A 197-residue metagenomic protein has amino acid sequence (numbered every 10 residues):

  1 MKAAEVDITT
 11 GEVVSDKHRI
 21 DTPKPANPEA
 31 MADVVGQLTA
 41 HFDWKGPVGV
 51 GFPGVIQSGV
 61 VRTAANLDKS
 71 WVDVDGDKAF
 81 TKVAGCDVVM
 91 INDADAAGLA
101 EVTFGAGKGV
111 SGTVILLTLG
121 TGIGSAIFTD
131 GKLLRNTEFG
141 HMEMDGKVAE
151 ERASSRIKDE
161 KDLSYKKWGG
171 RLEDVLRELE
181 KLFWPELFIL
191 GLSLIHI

Functional and structural regions predicted by a protein language model:
M1-A30, V61-T63, K132-D159: Short glycine-rich, Thr/Ser-proximal phosphate-binding strand/loop in the N-terminal lobe of ATP-dependent enzymes
K2-V6, G54, I123-F128: Short beta-strand scaffold segments in enzyme catalytic cores
D16-H18, P23-A40, W44-V48, V55-S111 (+2 more regions): Glycine-rich phosphate-binding loop and adjoining helix at the ATP-binding site of ATP-dependent phosphoryl-transfer
K45-P53, E186-S193: Short glycine-rich phosphate-binding loop at a beta-alpha junction
D93, G120, L190: Active-site glycine-centered loops adjacent to acidic/histidine catalytic or metal-binding residues that shape
I115-L117: Conserved beta-strand elements of the Class I
H141-L179, E186: Active-site rim beta-loop-alpha module in soluble metabolic enzymes
I195-I197: Conserved small/polar residues in nucleotide/adenosyl-binding loops
